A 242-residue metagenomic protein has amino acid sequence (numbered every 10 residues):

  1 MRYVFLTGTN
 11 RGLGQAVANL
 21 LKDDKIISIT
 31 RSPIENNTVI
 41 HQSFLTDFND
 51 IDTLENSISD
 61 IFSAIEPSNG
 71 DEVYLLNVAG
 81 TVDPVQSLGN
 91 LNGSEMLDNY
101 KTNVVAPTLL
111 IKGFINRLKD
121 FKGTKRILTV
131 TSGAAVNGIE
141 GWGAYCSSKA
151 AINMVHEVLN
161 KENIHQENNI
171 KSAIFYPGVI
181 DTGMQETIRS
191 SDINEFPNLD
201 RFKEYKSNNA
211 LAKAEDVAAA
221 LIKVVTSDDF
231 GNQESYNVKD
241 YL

Functional and structural regions predicted by a protein language model:
T7, G70-G80, N103, T129: Rossmann-fold scaffold of SDR-type NAD(P)-dependent oxidoreductases
T9-A18: N-terminal Rossmann NAD(P)H-binding glycine-rich loop of SDR-like oxidoreductase domains
N37-T53: Rossmann-fold cofactor-recognition segment
S63-P67, T102-G123, K161: Amphipathic alpha-helical dimer-interface segment in Rossmann-like NAD(P)H-dependent oxidoreductases
D71, G80-L97, N116, G141: Conserved mid-core segment of classical short-chain dehydrogenase/reductases
N92-T108, I152: Catalytic Tyr-X3-Lys loop
K119, R126-Q166, Y176-I180: Catalytic loop of short-chain dehydrogenase/reductase
I174, T182, S190-L242: C-terminal helical subdomain
